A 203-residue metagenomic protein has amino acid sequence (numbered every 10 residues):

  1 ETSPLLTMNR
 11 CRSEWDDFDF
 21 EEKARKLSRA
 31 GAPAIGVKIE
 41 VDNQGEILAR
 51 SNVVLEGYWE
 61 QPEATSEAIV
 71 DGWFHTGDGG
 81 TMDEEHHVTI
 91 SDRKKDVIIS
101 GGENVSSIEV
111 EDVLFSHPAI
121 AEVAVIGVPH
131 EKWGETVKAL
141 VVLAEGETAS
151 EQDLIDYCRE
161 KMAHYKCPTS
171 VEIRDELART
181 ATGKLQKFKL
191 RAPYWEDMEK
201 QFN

Functional and structural regions predicted by a protein language model:
E1-V88, K94-V97, V110-E111, H117-I120: Conserved AMP-binding/adenylate-forming
E14-D17, K184-R191: Short, charged low-complexity intrinsically disordered segments located at boundaries of structured domains
D17-F20, Q152-R159, K200-Q201: Short, positively charged
E22-K26, L140, F188: Short intrinsically disordered coil segments
V41, S51, E56-G57, G79-K166 (+3 more regions): AMP-binding/adenylate-forming catalytic core of the ANL superfamily
A192-N203: Acidic/polar alpha-helix N-cap and adjacent early helical turns within long charge-rich amphipathic helices/linkers
